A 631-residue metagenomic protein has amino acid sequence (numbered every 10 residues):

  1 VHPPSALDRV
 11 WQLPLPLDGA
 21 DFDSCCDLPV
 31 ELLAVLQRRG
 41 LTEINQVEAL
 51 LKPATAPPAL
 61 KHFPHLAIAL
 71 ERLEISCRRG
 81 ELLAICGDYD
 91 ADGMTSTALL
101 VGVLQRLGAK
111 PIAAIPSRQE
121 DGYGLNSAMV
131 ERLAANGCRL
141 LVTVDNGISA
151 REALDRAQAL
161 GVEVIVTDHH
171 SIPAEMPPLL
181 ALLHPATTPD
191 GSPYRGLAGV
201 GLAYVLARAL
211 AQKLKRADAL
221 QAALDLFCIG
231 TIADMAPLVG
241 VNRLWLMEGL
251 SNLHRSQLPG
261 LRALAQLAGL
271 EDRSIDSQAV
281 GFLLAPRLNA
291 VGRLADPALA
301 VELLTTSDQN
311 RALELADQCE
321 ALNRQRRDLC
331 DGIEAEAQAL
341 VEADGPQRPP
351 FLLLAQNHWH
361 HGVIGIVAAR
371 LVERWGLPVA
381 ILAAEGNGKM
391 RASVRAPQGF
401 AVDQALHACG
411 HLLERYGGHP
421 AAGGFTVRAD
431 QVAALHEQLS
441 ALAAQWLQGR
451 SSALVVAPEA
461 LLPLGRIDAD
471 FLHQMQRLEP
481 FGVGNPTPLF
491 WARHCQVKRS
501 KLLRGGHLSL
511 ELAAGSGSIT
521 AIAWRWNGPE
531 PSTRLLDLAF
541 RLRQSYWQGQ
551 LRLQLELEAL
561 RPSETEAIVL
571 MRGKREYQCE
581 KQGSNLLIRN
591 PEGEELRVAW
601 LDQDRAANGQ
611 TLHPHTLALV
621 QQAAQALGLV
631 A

Functional and structural regions predicted by a protein language model:
V1-L17: N-terminal amphipathic/basic leader segments beginning at the initiator methionine
P14-L17, F22-R139, Q212-V432, A444: Hydrophobic helix-and-loop "lid/oligomerization" segment in the mid-to-C-terminal part of catalytic domains
L99, M176-R216, L220-I232: Short alpha-helices
R139, L180, D537: Conserved acidic residues
V144-L197: Histidine/acidic-residue-rich, glycine-tolerant segments that coordinate divalent metal ions
A150-A153, G199-L202, L206, D225-C228 (+4 more regions): Internal, well-ordered alpha-helical segments in soluble enzyme and binding-protein domains
H169-H170, H360, H419, H507: Histidine-centered active-site/metal-ligand motif
R243-P286, A290-Q338, E373, R395-E414 (+1 more regions): Acidic, two-metal ion nucleic-acid-processing modules in DNA metabolism proteins
